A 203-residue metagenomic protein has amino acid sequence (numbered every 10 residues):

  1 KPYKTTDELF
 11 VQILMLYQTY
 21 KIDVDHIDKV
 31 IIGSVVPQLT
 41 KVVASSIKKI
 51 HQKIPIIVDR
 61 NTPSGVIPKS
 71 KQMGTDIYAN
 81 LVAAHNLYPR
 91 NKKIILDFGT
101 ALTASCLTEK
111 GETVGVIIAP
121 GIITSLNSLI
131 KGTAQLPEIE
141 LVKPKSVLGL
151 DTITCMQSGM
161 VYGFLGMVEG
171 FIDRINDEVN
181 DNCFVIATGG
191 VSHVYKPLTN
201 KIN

Functional and structural regions predicted by a protein language model:
K1-T62: N-terminal glycine/serine-rich phosphate-binding loop of ATP-dependent small-molecule kinases, especially carbohydrate
K1-Y20, E112-P137, V142-K143: Short glycine-rich, Thr/Ser-proximal phosphate-binding strand/loop in the N-terminal lobe of ATP-dependent enzymes
K4, E8, S34, Q38 (+6 more regions): Conserved active-site and cofactor/substrate-binding residues in soluble primary-metabolism enzymes
Y20-D25, L87-N91, I175-D181: Glycine-rich phosphate-binding loop signature in dinucleotide/nucleotide-binding domains
I31, K93-D97, I186: Short glycine-aspartate micro-motif
L39-K41, T103, Y195: Short, well-ordered alpha-helical microsegments
A44-S46, I54-I57, T62-G132, Y162-G170 (+1 more regions): Phosphate-binding/catalytic loop of phosphoryl-transfer enzymes
L126-N203: ATP-binding/phosphotransfer module of carbohydrate and carboxylate kinases, centering on a glycine-rich
